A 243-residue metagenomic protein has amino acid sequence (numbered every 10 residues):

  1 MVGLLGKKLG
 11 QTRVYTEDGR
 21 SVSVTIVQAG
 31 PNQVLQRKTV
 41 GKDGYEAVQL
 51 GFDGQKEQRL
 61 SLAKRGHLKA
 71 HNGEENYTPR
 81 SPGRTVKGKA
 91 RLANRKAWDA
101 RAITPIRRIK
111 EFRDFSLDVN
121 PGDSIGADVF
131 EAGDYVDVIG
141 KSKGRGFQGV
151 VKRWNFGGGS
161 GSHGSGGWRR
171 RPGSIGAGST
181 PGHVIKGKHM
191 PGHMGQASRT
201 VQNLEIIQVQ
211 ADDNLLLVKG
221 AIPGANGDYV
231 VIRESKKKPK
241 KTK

Functional and structural regions predicted by a protein language model:
M1-K243: Extended basic (Lys/Arg/His-rich) segments that typically form rRNA-contacting surfaces in ribosomal proteins
